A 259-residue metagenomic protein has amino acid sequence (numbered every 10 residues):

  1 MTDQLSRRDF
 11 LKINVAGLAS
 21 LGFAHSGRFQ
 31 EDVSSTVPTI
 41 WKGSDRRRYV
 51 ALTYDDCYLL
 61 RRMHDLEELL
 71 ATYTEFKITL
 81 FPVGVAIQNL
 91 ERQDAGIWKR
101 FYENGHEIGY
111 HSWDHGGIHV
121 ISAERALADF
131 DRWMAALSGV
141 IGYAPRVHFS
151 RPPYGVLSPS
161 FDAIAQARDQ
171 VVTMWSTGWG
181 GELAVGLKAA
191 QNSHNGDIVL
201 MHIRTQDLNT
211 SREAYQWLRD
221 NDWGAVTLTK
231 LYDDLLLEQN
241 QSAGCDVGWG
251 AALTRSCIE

Functional and structural regions predicted by a protein language model:
M1-L21: N-terminal secretory signal peptides and thylakoid transit peptides that target proteins across membranes
L21-V33: Bacterial Sec-dependent signal peptides at the C-terminal "C-region" and cleavage site
D32-G117, R125, A136-S138, Y143-R146: Active-site beta->alpha N-cap acidic-glycine motif
V33-R46, T72-T74, I78, I87-Q88 (+1 more regions): C-terminal domain-boundary segment and adjacent tail
D56-L60, G84-Q88, I108, D114-I118 (+4 more regions): Solvent-exposed loop/turn segments at secondary-structure junctions within structured extracellular/periplasmic domains
T79-F81, G109, R151, T173 (+1 more regions): Structural detector of well-ordered beta-strand residues that form the stable sheet scaffold of enzyme domains
I121-D129: Alpha-helix N-cap and loop-to-helix initiation/capping positions
V156-N195, I203, W223-L236: His/Asp/Glu-enriched short active-site or ligand-binding loop at hydrolase and phosphoryl-transfer sites
